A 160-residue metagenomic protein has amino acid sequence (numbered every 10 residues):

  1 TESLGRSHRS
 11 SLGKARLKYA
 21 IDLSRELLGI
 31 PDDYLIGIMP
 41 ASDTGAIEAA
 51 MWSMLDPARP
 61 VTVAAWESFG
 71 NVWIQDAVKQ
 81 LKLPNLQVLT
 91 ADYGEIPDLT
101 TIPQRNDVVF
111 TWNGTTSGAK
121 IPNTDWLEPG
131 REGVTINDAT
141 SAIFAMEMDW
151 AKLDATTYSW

Functional and structural regions predicted by a protein language model:
E2-A49, W66-N71, Q75-D76: Conserved N-terminal alpha-helix of the aminotransferase class I/II PLP-enzyme fold
T44-W160: Conserved PLP-enzyme active-site core in the AAT-like
